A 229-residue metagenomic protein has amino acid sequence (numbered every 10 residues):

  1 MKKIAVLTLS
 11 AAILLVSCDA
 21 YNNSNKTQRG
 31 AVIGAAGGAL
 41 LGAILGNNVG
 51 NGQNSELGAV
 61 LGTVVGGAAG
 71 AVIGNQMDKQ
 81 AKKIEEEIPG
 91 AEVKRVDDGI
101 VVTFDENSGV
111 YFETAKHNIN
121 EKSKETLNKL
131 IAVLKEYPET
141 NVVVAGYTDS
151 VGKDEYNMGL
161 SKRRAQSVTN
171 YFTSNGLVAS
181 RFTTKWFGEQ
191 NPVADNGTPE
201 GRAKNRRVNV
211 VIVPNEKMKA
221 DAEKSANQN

Functional and structural regions predicted by a protein language model:
K2-T8: Sec-dependent signal peptide recognition, specifically the positively charged N-region followed immediately by
L14-S17: C-terminal motif of bacterial Sec signal peptides marking the signal peptidase cleavage site
A20-K83: Short, low-complexity, glycine-enriched hydrophobic/amphipathic alpha-helices that associate with lipid bilayers
K26, A31, A35, A59 (+6 more regions): Soluble non-cytosolic domains of exported or imported proteins
D78-S108: Amphipathic, membrane-active segments
K82, E86, E121, E125-A132 (+4 more regions): Solvent-exposed, polar/charged alpha-helical surfaces in well-ordered, non-transmembrane soluble domains, broadly
F112-G146, T173, A203-N205, V210 (+1 more regions): Periplasmic peptidoglycan-binding/anchoring modules of Gram-negative envelope and division proteins
Y147-D221: Periplasmic OmpA-like peptidoglycan-binding domain that tethers envelope proteins to the cell wall
